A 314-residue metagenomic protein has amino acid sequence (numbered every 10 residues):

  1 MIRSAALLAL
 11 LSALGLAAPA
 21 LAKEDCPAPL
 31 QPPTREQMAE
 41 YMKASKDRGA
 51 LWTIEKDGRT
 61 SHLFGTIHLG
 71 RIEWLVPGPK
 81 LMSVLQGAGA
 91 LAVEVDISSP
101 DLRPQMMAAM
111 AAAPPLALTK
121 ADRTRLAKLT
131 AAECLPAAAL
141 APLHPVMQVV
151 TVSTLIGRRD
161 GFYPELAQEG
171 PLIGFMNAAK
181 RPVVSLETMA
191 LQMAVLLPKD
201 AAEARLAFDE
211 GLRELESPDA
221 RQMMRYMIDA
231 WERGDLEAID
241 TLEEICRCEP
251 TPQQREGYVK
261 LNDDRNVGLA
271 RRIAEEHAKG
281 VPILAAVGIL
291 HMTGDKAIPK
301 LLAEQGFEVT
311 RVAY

Functional and structural regions predicted by a protein language model:
M1-A5: Positively charged n-region of N-terminal signal peptides that target proteins for export
A6-G15: Bacterial N-terminal signal peptides
L8-A9, E55-G58, A278-K279: Short hydrophobic "helix-edge" motifs at membrane interfaces and signal-peptide entry regions
A17-P19: N-terminal signal peptide c-region/cleavage motif recognized by signal peptidases
K23-M42, R48-L261: Structured, acidic catalytic/metal-binding patches in enzyme active sites
K46-G49, L269-R271: Alpha-helical scaffolding within the catalytic cores of extracellular/periplasmic polymer-degrading hydrolases
R255-Y314: A cross-kingdom marker for long, charged
